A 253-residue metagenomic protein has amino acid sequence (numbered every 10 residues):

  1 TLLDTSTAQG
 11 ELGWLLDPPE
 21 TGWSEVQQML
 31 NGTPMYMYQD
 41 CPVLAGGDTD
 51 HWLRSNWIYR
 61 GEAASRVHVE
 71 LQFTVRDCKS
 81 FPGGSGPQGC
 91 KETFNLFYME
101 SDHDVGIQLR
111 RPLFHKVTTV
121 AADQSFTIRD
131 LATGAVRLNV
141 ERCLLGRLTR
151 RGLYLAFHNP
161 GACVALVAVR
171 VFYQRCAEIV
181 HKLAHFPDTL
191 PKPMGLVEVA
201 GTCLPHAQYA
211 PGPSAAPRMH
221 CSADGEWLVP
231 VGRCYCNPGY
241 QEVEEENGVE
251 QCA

Functional and structural regions predicted by a protein language model:
T1-D4: N-terminal signal peptide
Q9, G13-W14, P18-G47, P112-Y154 (+1 more regions): Conserved N-terminal submotifs of small, disulfide-stabilized extracellular modules
Y36-E70, T74-F81, R137-C143, L166: Short beta-strands within extracellular/lumenal beta-sheet-rich domains
H68-T74, N95-F97, Y154-H158, R170: Residues within well-ordered beta-strands of beta-sheet-rich folds
S80-S85, Q108, V167-A168: Short, solvent-exposed loop/turn and secondary-structure capping segments
F81-D102: Short coil-to-beta strand junction motifs in C2/discoidin
E100-V105, Q174-C176: Short loop/turn segments immediately following beta-strands, especially the blade-tip and inter-blade linker loops
H103-L113: Surface-exposed loop/edge segments in extracytoplasmic proteins
